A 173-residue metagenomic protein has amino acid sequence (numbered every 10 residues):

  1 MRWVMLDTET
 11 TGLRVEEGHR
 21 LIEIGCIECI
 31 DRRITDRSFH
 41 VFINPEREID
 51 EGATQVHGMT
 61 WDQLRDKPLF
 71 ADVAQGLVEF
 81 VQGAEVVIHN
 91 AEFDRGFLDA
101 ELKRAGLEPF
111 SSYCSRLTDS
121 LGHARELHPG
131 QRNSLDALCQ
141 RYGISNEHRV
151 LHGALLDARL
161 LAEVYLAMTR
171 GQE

Functional and structural regions predicted by a protein language model:
M1-C114, R125, A137-L151: Conserved non-catalytic scaffold segment of RNase H-like nuclease domains
C114-R132: Catalytic subdomain that performs nucleotidyl-dependent activation
G122-R125, Q140, E163-L166: Generic alpha-helical structural context detector
G153-Y165: Acidic, divalent-metal-coordinating active-site segment for phosphoryl/phosphodiester hydrolysis, typified by short
L166-E173: Acidic two-metal-ion nuclease catalytic site recognized across multiple nuclease folds, prominently DnaQ/RNase D-T
